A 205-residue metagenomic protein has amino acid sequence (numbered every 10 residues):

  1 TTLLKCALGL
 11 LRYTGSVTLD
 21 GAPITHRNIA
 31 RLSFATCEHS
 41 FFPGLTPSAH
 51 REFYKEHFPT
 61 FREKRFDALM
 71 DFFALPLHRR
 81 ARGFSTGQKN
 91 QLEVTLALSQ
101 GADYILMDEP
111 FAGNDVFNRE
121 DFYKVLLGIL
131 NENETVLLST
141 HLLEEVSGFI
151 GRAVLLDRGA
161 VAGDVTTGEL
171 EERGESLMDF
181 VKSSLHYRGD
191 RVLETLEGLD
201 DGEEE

Functional and structural regions predicted by a protein language model:
L8: Helix-to-loop junction immediately C-terminal to a conserved catalytic motif
Y13-N28: Conserved ABC transporter NBD signature motif
T36-L92: ABC-family P-loop ATPase nucleotide-binding domains
I105-E109, N114: Catalytic Walker B motif of ABC-type/P-loop ATPase nucleotide-binding domains
V116-N118: Helix N-cap at the start of a conserved alpha-helix in ABC-type nucleotide-binding domains
V146-G148: A short, surface-exposed alpha-helical micro-motif characterized by mixed small hydrophobic and charged/polar residues
G168-E205: ABC ATPase nucleotide-binding domains
